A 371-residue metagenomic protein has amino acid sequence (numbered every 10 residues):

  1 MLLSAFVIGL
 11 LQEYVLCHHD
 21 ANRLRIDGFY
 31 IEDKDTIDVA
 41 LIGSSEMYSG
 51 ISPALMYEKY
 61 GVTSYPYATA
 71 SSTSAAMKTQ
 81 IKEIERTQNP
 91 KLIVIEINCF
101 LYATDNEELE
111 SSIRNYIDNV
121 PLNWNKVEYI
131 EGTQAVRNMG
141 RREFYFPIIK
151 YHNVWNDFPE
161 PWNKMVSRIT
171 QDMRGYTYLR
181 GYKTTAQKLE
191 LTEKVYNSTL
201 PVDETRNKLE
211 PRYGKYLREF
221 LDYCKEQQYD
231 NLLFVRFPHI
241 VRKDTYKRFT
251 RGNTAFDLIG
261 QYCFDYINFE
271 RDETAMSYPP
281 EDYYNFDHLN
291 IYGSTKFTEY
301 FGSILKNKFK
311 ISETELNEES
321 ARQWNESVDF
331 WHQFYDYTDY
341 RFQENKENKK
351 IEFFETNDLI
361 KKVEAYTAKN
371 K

Functional and structural regions predicted by a protein language model:
M1-E13: Hydrophobic membrane-insertion alpha-helices, especially the h-region of bacterial N-terminal signal peptides
Y14-T36: Alpha-helical transmembrane signal-anchor/signal-peptide segments
T36-D38, G61-T63, N89-L92, Q227-L233 (+1 more regions): Loop/turn elements at helix/coil->beta-strand transitions in domains of secreted/extracellular proteins
I42, E46-T133: Membrane-embedded segments
I51, L55, A76-T79, Q134 (+5 more regions): Extracytoplasmic/secreted proteins, especially bacterial periplasmic and envelope-associated proteins
S112-Q227, E315-K371: Secreted/periplasmic serine-hydrolase-like ester/acetyl group-modifying domain
D222-K247: Active-site segments of SGNH/GDSL-like serine hydrolases that catalyze O-acetyl group transfer/hydrolysis on lipids
D244-L359: C-terminal regions of proteins
